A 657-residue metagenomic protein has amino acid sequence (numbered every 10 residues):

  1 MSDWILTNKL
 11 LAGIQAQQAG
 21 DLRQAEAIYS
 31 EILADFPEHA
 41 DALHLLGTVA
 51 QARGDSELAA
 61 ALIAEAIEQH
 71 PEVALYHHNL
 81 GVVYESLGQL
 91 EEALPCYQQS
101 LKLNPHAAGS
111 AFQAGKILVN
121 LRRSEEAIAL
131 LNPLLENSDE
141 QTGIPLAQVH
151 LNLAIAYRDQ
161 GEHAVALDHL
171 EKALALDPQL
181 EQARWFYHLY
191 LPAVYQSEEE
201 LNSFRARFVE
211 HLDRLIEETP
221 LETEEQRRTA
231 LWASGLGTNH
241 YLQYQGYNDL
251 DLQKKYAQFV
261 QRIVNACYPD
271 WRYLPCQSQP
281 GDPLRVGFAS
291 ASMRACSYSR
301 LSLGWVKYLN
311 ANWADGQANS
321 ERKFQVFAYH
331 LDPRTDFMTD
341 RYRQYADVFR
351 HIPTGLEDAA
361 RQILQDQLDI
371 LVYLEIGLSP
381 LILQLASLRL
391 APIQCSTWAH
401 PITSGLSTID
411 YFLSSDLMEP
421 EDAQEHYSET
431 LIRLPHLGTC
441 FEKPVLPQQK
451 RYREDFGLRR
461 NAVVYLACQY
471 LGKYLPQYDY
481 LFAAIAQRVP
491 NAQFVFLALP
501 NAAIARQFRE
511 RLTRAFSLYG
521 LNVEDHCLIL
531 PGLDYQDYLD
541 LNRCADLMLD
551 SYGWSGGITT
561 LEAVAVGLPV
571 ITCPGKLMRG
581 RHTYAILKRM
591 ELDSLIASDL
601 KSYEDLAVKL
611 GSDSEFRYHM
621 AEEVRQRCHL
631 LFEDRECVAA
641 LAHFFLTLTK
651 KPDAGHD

Functional and structural regions predicted by a protein language model:
M1-R459, L518-N522, D534-A545, T559 (+2 more regions): Alpha-helical solenoid repeat scaffolds of the TPR/TPR-like class and their adjacent stem/linker regions that mediate
W305-W313, Q477-N491: Short hydrophobic signal-anchor/transmembrane segments that target glycosyltransferases and glycosylation machinery
S320-Q325, A484-L518: A conserved nucleotide-sugar
H351-I352, F508, V523-D534, Y552: Active-site donor-binding acidic/aromatic loop of nucleotide-activated sugar and phosphosugar transferases involved
E375, D550-G556, P574: Short Ser/Thr-rich beta->loop micro-motif in glycosyltransferases that lines and helps position the nucleotide-sugar
L549, A563: Donor-sugar nucleotide-binding helix/loop cap in glycosyltransferases
V564-A565, K588: Short alpha-helix at the nucleotide-sugar/activated-sugar donor binding site of glycosyltransferases and closely
P569-M578: Short hydrophobic beta-strand element within catalytic cores of glycosyltransferases and related nucleotide-activated
